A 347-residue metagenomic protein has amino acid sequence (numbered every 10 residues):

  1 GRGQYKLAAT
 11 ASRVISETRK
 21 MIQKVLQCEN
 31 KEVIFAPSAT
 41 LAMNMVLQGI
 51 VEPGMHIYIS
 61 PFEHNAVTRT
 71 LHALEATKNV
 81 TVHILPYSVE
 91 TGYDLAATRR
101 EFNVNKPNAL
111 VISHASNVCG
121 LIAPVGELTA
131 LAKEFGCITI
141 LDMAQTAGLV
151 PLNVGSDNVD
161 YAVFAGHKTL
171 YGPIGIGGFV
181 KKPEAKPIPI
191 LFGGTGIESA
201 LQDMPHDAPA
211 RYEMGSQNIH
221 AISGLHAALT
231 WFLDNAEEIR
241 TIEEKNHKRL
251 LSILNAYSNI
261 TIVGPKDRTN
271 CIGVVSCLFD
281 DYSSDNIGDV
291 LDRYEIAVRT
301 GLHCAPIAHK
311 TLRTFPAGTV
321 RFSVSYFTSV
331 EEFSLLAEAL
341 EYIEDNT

Functional and structural regions predicted by a protein language model:
G1-T347: Pyridoxal 5′-phosphate
